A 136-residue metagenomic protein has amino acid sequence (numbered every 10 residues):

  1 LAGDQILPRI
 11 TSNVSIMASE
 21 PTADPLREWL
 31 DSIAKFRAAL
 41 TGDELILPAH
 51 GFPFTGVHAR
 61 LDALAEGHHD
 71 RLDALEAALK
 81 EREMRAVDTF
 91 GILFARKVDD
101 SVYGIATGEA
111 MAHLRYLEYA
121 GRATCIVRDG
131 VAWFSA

Functional and structural regions predicted by a protein language model:
L1-L72: Metallo-beta-lactamase
A74-A136: C-terminal regulatory/interaction regions
